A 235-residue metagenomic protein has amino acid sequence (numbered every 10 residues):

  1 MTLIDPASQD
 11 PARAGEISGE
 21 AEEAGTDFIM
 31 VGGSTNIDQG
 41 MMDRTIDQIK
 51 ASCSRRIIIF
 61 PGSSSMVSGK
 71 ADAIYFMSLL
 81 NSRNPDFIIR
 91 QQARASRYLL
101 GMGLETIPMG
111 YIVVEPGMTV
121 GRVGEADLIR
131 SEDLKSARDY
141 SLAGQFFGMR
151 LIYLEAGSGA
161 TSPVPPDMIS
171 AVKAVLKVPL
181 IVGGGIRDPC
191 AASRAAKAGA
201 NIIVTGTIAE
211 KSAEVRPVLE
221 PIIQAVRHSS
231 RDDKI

Functional and structural regions predicted by a protein language model:
M1-A14, F60-S63, V113-R138, V182-R187: Active-site mouth loops of central-metabolism enzymes
M1-I4, I29-V31, I57-I59, I74-F76 (+4 more regions): Hydrophobic faces of well-ordered beta-strands that scaffold small-molecule active sites in alpha/beta enzyme cores
I4, S8-S18, E22, F28-G33 (+2 more regions): Active-site beta->alpha loop and helix N-cap motifs at the rims of alpha/beta catalytic domains
M30-N36, A73, M77-I88, A156-G159 (+2 more regions): Glycine-rich phosphate-binding active-site loops on the catalytic face of alpha/beta enzymes
T45-K50, L99, I208-I235: C-terminal helical cap(s) of enzyme catalytic domains, especially alpha/beta-barrels
I59, S63-F76, V175-T205: Catalytic cores of alpha/beta
M66-Q145: Conserved anion-binding
V123-M168, E210-S212, V218: Glycine/Thr-rich beta-alpha phosphate-binding loop at enzyme active sites
